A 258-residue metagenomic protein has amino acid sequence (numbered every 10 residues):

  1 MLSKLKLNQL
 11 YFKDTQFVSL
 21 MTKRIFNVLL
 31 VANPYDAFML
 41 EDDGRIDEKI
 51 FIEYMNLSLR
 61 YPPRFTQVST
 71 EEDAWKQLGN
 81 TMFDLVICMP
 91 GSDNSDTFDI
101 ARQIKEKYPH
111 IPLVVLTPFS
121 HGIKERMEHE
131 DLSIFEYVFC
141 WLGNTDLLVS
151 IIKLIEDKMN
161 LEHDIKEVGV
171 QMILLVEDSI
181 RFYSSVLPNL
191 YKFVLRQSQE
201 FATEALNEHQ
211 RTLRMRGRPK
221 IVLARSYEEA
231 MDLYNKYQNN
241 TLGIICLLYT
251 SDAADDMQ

Functional and structural regions predicted by a protein language model:
M1-T66, L132-I134, L142-K220, S226-E228 (+2 more regions): Non-catalytic signal-transmission and effector/linker regions of two-component phosphorelay proteins
F12, K49-M55, K76, F98-H110 (+2 more regions): Short amphipathic alpha-helix used as the core "switch/output" element in two-component signaling
S69-D73, T97, L223-D232: Helix N-cap/capping motif at the beta->alpha junctions
T81-M89, N239-I245: Active-site beta3 strand of CheY-like receiver
S92-D93, S251: The feature encodes the CheY-like receiver
N94-D99, Q103, V115-C140, T145-D146 (+1 more regions): Alpha4 helix (beta4-alpha4-beta5 surface) of REC/receiver domains from two-component response regulators
H110-V114, Y137, M172: Proline-centered loop/turn at the N-terminus of a beta-strand
Y249-Q258: Single conserved hydrophobic/aromatic residue that forms the stacking wall/gate of nucleotide- or nucleobase-binding
